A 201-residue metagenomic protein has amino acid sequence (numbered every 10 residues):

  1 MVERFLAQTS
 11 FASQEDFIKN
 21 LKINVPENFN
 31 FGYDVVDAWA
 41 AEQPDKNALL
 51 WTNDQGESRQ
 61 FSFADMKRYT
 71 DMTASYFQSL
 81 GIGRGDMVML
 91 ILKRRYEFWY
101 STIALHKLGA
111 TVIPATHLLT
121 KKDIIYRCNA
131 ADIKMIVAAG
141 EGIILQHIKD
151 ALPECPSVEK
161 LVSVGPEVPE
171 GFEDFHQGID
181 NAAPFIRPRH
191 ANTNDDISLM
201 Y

Functional and structural regions predicted by a protein language model:
M1-F61, D65-Q78, E154-S157, E167: N-lobe entry segment of adenylate-forming
F31, Q60-F61, L119, A191 (+1 more regions): A broad, structural micro-motif
V35, D65, D123, D195 (+1 more regions): Ca2+-coordinating acidic residues in Ca2+-binding motifs
P44-N47, S163-P169, D180-Y201: Conserved pre-ATP/AMP-binding loop-to-beta segment of ANL
D45, L49-I103, T120-I125, F175-Q177: Conserved AMP-binding/adenylate-forming core of the ANL superfamily
L92-R94, G140-E141, G165, D195: Helix N-cap/beta->alpha junction signal
I103, K107-Q177: Structural core segment of the AMP-binding/adenylate-forming
